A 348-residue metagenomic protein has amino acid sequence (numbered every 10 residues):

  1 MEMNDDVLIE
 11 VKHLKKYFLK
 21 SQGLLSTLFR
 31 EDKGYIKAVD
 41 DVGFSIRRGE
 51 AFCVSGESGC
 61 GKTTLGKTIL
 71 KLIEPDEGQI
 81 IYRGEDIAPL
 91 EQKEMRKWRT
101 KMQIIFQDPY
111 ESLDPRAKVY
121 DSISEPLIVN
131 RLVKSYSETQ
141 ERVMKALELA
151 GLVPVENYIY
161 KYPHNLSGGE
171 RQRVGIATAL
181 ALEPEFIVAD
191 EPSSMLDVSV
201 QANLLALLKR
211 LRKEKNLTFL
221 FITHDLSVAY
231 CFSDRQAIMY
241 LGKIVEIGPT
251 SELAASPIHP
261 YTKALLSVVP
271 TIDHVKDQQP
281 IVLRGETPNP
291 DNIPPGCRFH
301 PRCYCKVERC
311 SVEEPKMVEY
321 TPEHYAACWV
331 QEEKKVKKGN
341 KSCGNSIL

Functional and structural regions predicted by a protein language model:
D5-V7, K20-R30, Y35, E156 (+1 more regions): Short catalytic/signature loops enriched in Gly
R30, I87-Q103, V129, Y136 (+2 more regions): ABC ATPase NBD coupling module
G78-D86: Conserved ABC transporter NBD signature motif
D86, S137-N157, L266-S267: Conserved ABC ATPase "signature" region
K161-L166, E170: Conserved ABC ATPase signature
A181-E185: A short, proline-enriched helix->beta-strand linker immediately N-terminal to the Walker B motif in ABC-type P-loop
P192, L196, V200-Q278: P-loop NTP-binding/switch modules centered on Walker-like glycine-rich loops
